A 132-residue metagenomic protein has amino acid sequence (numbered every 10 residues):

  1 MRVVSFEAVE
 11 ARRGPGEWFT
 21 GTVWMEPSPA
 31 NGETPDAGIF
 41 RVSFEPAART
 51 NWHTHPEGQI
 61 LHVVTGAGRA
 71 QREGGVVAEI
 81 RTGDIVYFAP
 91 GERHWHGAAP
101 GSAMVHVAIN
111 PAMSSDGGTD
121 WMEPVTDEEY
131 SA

Functional and structural regions predicted by a protein language model:
M1-D36, G118-A132: A short, N-terminal "cap"/entry segment at the start of jelly-roll beta-barrel domains of the cupin/DSBH fold
T20-V23, T50, G91, M113 (+1 more regions): Membrane-topology and secretion signals of cell-surface/extracellular proteins
W24-P27, G38-H55, P90: Conserved short histidine dyad/triad with adjacent acidic residue
E33, R69, V76-V77, R81-T82 (+1 more regions): Ligand-binding loop in jelly-roll beta-barrel domains
F40-V42, L61, V107: Conserved hydrophobic/aromatic positions in well-ordered beta-strands
R49, T54-T82, E92: A short beta-strand-loop-beta hairpin characteristic of the jelly-roll/cupin
